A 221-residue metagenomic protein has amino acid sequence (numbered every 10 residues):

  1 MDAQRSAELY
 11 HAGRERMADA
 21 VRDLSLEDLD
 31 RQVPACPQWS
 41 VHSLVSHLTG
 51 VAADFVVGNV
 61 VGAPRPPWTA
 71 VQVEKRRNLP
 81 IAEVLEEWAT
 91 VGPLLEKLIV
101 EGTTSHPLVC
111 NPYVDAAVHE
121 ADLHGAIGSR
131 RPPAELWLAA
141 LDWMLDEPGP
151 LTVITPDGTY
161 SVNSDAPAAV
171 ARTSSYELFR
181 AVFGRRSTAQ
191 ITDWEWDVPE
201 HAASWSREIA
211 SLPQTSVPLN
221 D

Functional and structural regions predicted by a protein language model:
M1-S6, D30-V33, P37, V60-A63 (+2 more regions): Structured surface interface patches that mediate subunit assembly and partner/cofactor docking
M1-V118: Active-site-adjacent scaffolding segments
